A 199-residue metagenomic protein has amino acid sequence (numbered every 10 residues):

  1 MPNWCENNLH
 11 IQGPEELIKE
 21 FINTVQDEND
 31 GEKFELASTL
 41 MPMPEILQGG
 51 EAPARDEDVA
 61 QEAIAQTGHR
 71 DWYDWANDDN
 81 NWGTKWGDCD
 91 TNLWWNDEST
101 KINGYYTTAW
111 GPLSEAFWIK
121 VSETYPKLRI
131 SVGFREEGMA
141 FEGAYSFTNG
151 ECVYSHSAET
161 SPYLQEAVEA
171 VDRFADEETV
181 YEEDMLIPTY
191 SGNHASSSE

Functional and structural regions predicted by a protein language model:
M1-E199: Intrinsic low-complexity, intrinsically disordered or marginally ordered coil/linker segments
